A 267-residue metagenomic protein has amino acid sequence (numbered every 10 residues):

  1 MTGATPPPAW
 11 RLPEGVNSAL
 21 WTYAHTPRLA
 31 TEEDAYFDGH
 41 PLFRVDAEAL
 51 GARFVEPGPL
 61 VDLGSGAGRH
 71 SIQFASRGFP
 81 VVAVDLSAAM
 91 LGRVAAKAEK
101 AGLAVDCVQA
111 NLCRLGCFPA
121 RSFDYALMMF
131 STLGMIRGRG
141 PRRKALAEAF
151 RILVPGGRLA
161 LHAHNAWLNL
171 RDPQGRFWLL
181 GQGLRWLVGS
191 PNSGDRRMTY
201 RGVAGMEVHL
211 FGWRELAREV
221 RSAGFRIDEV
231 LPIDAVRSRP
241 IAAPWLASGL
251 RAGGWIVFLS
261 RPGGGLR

Functional and structural regions predicted by a protein language model:
T2-P57, R69, Q73, A252: Conserved class I S-adenosyl-L-methionine
G64-G66: Class I SAM-dependent methyltransferase "Motif I" SAM/SAH-binding loop
R69-R114: Class I SAM-dependent methyltransferase SAM/SAH-binding core
G116-Y125: A short acidic, Gly/Pro-enriched loop at the edge of an enzyme's catalytic core that lines a small-molecule cofactor
Y125-G140: A short SAM/SAH-binding and catalytic strip from SAM-dependent methyltransferases
R143-P155: A short glycine-rich, Lys/Arg-flanked "PGG" loop and its adjoining helix->strand segment in the class I
A160-E219, P232, V236: SAM-dependent methyltransferase
R201-R267: A C-terminal cap/extension of S-adenosyl-L-methionine-dependent methyltransferases that defines the acceptor-substrate
